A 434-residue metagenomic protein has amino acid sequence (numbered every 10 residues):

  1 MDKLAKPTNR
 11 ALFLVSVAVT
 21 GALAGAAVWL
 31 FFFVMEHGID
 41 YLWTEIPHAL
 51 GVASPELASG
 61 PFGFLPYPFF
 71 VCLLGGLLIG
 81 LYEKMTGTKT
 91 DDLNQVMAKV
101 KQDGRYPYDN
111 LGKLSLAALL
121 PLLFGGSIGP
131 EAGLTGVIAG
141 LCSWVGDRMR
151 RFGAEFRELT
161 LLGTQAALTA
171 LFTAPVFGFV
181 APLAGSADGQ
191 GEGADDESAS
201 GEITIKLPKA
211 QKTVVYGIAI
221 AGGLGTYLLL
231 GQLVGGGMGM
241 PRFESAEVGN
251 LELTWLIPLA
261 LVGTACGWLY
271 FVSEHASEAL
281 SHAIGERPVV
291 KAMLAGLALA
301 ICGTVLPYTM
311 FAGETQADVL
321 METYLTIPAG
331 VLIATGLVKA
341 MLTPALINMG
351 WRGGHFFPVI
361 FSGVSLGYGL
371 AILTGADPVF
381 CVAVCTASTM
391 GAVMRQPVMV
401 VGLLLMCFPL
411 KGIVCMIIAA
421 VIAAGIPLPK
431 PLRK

Functional and structural regions predicted by a protein language model:
M1-K434: Alpha-helical transmembrane segments and immediately membrane-proximal extracytoplasmic
